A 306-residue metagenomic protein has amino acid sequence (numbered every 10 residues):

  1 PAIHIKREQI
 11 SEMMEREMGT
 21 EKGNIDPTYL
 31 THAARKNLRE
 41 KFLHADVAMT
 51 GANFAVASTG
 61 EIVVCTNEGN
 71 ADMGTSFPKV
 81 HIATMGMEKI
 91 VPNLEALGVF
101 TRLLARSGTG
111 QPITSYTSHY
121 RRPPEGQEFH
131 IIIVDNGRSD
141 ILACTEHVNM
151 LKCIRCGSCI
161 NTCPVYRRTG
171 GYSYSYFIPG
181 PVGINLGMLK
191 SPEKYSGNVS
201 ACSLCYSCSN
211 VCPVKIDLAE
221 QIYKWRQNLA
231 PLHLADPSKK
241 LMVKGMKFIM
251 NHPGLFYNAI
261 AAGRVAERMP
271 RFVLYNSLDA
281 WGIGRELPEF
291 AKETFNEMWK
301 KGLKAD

Functional and structural regions predicted by a protein language model:
P1-E146: The feature marks the mature, well-folded catalytic cores of soluble enzymes
S11, E95-G98, R102, G157 (+2 more regions): Predominant activation on well-ordered alpha-helical scaffold segments within soluble catalytic domains
R35, H119-P124, G245-M250, G282-E286: Amphipathic alpha-helical surface "interface" segments used for docking/oligomerization or membrane association within
K89, L151-R155: Short, contiguous, pocket-lining structural segments that sit at or immediately flank catalytic/ligand-binding sites
Y116, G126-M150, Y166-F272: Ferredoxin-type iron-sulfur electron-transfer modules in oxidoreductases and energy-metabolism complexes
C156-I160, C205: Extended amphipathic alpha-helical segments enriched in small hydrophobics
V265-D306: Short linear elements at protein peripheries
